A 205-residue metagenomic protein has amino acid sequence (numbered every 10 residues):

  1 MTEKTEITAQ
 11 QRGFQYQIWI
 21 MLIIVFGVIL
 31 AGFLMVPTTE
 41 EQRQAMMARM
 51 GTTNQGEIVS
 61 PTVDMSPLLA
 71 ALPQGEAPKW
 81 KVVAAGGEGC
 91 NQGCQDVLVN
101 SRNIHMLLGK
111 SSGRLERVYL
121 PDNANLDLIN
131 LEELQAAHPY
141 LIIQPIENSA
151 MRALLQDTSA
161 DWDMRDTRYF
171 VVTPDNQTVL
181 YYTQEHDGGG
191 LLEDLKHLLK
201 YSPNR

Functional and structural regions predicted by a protein language model:
M1-Q10: N-terminal Lys/Arg-rich, disordered targeting/topogenic segments
Q15-P37: Hydrophobic membrane-insertion alpha-helices, especially the h-region of bacterial N-terminal signal peptides
G32-M50: Aromatic-capped interface at the extracytoplasmic side of an N-terminal signal-anchor transmembrane helix
A45-D64: Short extracytoplasmic/periplasmic juxtamembrane "stem" segments immediately C-terminal to an N-terminal membrane anchor
L72-R102: Short active-site neighborhood of thiol/selenol oxidoreductases, capturing the structured segment around
N91-Q92, D96-A137: Structural microenvironment flanking redox-active thiols in thiol-disulfide oxidoreductases
L131-D166: Short, internal strand/loop/helix patches that form the active-site neighborhood or redox-interaction surface
R165-R205: Thiol-/selenol-based redox modules, centered on thioredoxin-like and closely related oxidoreductase domains
